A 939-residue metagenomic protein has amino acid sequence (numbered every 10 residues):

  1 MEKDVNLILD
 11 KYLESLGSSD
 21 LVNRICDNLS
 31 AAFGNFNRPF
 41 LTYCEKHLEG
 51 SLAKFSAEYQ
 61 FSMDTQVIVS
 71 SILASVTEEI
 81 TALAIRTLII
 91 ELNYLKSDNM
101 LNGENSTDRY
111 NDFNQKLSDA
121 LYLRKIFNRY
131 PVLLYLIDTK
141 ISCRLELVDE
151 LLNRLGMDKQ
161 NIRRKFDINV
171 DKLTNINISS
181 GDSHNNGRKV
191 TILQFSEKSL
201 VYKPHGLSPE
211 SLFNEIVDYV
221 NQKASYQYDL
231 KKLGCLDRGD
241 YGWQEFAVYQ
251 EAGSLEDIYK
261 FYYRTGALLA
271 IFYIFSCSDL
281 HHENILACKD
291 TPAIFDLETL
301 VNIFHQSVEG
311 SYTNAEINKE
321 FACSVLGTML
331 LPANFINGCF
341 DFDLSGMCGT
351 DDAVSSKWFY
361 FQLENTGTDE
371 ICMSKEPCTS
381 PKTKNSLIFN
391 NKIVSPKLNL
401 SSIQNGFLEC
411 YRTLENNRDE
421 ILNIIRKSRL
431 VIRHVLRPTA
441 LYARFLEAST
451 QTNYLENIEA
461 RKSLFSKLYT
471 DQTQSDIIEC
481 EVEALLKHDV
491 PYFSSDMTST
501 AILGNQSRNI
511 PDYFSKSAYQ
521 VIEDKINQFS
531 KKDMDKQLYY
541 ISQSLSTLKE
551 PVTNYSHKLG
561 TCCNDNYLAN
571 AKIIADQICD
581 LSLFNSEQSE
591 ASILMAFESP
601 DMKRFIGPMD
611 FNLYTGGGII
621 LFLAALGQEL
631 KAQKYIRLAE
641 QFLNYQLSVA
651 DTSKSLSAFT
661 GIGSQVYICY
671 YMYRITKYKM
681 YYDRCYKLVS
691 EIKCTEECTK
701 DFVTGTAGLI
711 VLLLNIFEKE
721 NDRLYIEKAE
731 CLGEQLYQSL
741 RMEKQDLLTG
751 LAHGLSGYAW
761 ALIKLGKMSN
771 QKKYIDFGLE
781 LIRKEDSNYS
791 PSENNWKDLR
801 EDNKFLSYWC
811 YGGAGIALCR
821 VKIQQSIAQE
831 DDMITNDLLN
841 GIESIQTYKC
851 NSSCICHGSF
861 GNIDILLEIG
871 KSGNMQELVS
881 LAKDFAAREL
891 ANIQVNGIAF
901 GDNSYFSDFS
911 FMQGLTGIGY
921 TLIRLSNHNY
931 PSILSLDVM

Functional and structural regions predicted by a protein language model:
M1-N99, L117-D149, G156, T291-K572: C-terminal catalytic region of ATP-dependent kinase domains
L52-L136, S142-C277, T291-A293: Conserved ATP-binding subdomain of kinase catalytic cores across diverse folds
G242, R264, D610-A625, S657-Y671 (+5 more regions): Well-ordered alpha-helical segments within folded domains of soluble proteins
E283-I285: Hydrophobic residue at the +6 position relative to the catalytic HRD Asp in the kinase catalytic loop
L545-T615, F622-A625, E629, E730: Low-complexity, Ser/Thr/Pro/Gly-enriched N-terminal "stalk/linker" regions
G560-A571, L626-E640, M672-Y686, I716-C731 (+4 more regions): Structural helix-adjacent loops and short alpha-helical linkers that scaffold large soluble proteins
A571-S589, K634-S653, M680-T699, K728-Q745 (+3 more regions): Long, well-ordered core segments of solenoidal/helical folds
I855-C856, G873-M939: CBM-like carbohydrate-recognition segments
